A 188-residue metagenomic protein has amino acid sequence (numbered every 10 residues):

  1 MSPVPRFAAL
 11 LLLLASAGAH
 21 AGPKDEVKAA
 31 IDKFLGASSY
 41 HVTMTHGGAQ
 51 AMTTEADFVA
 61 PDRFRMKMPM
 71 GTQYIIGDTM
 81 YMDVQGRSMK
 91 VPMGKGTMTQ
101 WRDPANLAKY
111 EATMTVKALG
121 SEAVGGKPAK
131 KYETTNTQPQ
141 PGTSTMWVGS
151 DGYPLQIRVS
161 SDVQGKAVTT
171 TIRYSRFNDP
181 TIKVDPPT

Functional and structural regions predicted by a protein language model:
S2-P3, L10-R63, P180-T188: N-terminal leader/targeting segments and the immediate start of mature chains
P5, L12, S121-V124: Compositionally biased, low-complexity segments
G22-L35, D83-T137, P141: Flexible, processing/modification-adjacent segments and terminal tails in exported/periplasmic/extracellular proteins
D32-K33, T54-V59, T72-Y74, T115-S121 (+1 more regions): Short, exposed beta-strand/loop patches in secreted or surface proteins that constitute
G36-T43, V59-M66, G125-E133, Y153-R158: Short, hydrophobic/aromatic-rich segments at coil-to-beta transitions
M44-G48, K67-M70, M82-G86, N136 (+2 more regions): Beta-turn initiation residues at beta-strand->coil junctions
A51-A105, A167, T171: An acidic-aromatic
K127-T188: Gly/Pro-enriched, hydrophobic low-complexity segments that function as extracytoplasmic propeptides/linkers
